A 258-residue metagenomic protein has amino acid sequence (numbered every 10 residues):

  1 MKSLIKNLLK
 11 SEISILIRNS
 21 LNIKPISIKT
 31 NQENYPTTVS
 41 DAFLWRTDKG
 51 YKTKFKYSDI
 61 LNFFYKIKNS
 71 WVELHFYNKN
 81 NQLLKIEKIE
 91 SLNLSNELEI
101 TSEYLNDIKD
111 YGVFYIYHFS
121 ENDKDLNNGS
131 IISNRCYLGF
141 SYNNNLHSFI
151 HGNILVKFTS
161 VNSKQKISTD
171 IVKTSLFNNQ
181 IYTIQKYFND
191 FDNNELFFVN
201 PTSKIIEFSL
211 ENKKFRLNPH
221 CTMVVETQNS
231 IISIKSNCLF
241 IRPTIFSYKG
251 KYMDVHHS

Functional and structural regions predicted by a protein language model:
K2-S258: Gly/Pro-rich, tryptophan- and cysteine-flecked surface segments typical of secreted/extracellular proteins
